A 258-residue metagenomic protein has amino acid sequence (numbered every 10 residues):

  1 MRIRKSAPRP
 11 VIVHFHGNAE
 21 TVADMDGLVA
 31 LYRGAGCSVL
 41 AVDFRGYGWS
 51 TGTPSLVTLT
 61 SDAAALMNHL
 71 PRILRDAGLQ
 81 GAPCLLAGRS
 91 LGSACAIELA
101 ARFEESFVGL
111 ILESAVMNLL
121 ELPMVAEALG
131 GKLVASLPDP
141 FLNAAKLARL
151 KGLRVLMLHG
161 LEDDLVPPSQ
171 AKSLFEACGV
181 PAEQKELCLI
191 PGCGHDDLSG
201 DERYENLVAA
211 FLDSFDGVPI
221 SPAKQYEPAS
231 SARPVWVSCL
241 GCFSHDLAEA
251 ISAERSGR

Functional and structural regions predicted by a protein language model:
G17-L31: The serine-hydrolase catalytic nucleophile loop
Y32-T51: Conserved alpha/beta-hydrolase
P54-D76, A145: Alpha/beta-hydrolase active-site loop
D76-S90: Alpha/beta-hydrolase fold nucleophile elbow
A94-G152, D197: Hydrolase active-site cap/lid region
L150-K151, L156-H159, D163: Short beta-strand/loop motif that positions the catalytic acidic residue of the alpha/beta-hydrolase fold
E162-V166, H195-D197: Acidic catalytic loop of the alpha/beta-hydrolase fold
K172-E176, V180-R258: C-terminal catalytic histidine-bearing segment of alpha/beta-hydrolase fold enzymes
